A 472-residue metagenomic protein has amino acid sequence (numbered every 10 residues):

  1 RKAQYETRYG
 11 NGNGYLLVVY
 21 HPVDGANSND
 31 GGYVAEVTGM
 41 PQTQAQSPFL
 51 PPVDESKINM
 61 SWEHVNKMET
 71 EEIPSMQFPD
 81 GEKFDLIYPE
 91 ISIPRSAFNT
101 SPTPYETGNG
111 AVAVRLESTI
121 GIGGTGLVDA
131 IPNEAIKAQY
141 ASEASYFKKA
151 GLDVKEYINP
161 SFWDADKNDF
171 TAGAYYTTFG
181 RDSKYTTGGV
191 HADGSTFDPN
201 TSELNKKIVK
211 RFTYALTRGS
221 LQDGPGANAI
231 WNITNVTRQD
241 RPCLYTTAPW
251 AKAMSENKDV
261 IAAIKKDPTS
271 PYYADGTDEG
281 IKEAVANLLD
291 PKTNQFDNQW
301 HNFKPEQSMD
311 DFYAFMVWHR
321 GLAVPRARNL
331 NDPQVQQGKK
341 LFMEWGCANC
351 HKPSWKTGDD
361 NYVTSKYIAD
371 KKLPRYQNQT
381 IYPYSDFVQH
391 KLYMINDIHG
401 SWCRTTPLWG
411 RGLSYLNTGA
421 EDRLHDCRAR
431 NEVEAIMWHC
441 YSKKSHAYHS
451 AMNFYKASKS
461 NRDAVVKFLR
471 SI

Functional and structural regions predicted by a protein language model:
R1-P333, K339-I472: Electron-transfer interface patches adjacent to heme c in soluble/periplasmic c-type cytochromes and di-/multiheme
